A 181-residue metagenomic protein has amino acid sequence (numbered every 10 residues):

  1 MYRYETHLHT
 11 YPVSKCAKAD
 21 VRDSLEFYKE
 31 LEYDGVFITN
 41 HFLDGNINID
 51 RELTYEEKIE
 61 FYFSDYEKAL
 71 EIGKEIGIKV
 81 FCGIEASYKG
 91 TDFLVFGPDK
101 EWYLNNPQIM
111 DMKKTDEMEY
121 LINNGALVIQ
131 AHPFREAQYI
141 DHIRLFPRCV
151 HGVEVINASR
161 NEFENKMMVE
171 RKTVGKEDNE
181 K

Functional and structural regions predicted by a protein language model:
M1-T115, E119, V155-N179: A metal-dependent hydrolase metal-coordination microenvironment
F61, V128-H132, K181: Short, hydrophobic beta-strand segments that form beta-sheet elements in well-ordered domains
E75-I76, N124-G125, C149: Structured helix-beta-strand junction loops
D92-V95, E136-P147: Distinct, well-ordered alpha-helical segments
D99-W102, L127, P147-V153: Glycine-enriched alpha-helix->loop->beta-strand junction motifs that scaffold or abut catalytic
P107-Q138: Internal catalytic-core helix/loop-beta-alpha segment that presents or stabilizes conserved functional determinants
A131-H132, G152-N157: Active-site core of metal-dependent hydrolases
F134, H142, S159-F163: Polyanion-binding and phosphate-handling cores
